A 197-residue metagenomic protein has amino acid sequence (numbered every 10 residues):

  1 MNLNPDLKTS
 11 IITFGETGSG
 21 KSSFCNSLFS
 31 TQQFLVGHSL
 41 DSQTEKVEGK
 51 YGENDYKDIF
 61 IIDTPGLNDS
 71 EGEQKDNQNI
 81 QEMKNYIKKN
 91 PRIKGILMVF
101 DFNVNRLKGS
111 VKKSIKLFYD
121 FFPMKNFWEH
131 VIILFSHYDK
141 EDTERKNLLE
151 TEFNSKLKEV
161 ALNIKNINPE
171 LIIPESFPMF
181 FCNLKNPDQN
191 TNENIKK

Functional and structural regions predicted by a protein language model:
M1-K197: Conserved GTPase G-domain substructure that encodes guanine base recognition and part of the catalytic core, centered
